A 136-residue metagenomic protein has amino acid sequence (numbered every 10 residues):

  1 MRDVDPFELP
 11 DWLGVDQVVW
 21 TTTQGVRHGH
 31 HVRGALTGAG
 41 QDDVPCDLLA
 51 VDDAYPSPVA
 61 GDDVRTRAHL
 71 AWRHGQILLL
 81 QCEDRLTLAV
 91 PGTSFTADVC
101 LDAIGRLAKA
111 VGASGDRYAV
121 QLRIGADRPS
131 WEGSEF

Functional and structural regions predicted by a protein language model:
M1-A39, Q81-E83: Charge-rich, low-complexity N-terminal segments
L9, V64-A68, E132: Generic structural signal of hydrophobic/aromatic residues within well-ordered alpha-helices of folded domains
L13-Q17, A68-A71, A108-Y118: Hydrophobic, Leu/Ile/Phe/Ala-enriched alpha-helical segments that form helix-helix packing faces
G29-P56: Short, well-structured hydrophobic secondary-structure segments
D47-P91: Short, internal acidic amphipathic alpha-helical interface segments that mediate docking to partner proteins
H74, A113-F136: Short, charged, intrinsically disordered terminal tails
L78-G112: A short, solvent-exposed beta-edge/loop patch
